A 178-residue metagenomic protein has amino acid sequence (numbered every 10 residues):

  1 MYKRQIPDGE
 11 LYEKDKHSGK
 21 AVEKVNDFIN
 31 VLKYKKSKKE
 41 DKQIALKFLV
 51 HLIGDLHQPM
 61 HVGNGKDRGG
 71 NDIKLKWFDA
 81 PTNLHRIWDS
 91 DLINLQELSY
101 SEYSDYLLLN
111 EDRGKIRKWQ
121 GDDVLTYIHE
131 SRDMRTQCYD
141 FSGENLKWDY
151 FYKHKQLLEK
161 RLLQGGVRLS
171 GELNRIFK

Functional and structural regions predicted by a protein language model:
M1-Y2: Short, small-residue-biased leader/transition segments that mark boundaries at the very start of proteins
D8-S18, L32-K36, Y152-E159: Second-shell loop/turn segments in exported
A21-K39: Helix-hairpin-helix/helix-loop-helix acidic hairpins
K24, F28, L158-R161, G165: Alpha-helical packing segments of well-folded alpha/beta enzyme cores
V31, D91, E172-I176: Generic, well-ordered alpha-helical scaffold segments in large soluble proteins
K39-D72: Active-site beta-strand/loop microenvironment that shapes enzyme catalytic pockets
D72-R161: An amphipathic alpha-helical core segment
L169: Divalent metal-coordination and catalytic microenvironments
